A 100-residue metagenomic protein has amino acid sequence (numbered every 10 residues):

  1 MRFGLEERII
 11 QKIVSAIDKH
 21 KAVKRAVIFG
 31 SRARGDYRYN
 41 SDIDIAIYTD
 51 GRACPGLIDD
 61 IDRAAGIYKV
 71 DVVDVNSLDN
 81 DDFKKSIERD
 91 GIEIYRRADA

Functional and structural regions predicted by a protein language model:
M1-R25, A33-Y39, Y48-A100: Catalytic core of pol beta-like nucleotidyltransferases
